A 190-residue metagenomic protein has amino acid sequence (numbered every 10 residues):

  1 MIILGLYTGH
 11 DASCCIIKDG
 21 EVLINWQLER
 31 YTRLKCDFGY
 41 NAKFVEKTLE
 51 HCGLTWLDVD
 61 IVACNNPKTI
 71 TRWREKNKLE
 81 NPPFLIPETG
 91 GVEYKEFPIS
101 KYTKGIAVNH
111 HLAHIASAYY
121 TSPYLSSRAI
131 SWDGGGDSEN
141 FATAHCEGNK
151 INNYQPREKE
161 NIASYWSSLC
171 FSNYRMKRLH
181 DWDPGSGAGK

Functional and structural regions predicted by a protein language model:
M1-K190: Short acidic/glycine-rich loops and adjacent helix/strand connectors that line catalytic pockets where negatively
